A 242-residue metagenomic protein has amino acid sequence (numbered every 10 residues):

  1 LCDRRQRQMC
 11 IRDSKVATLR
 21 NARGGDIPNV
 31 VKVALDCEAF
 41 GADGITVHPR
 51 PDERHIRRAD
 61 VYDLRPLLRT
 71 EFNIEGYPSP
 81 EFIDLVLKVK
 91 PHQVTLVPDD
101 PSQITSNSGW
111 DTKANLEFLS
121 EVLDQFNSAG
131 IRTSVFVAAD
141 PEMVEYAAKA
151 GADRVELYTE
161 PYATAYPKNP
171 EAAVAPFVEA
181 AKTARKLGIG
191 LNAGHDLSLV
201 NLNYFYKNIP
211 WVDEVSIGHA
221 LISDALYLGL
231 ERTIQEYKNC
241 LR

Functional and structural regions predicted by a protein language model:
L1-C10: Single conserved hydrophobic/aromatic residue that forms the stacking wall/gate of nucleotide- or nucleobase-binding
I11, C37, H48, V86 (+3 more regions): Conserved, mostly hydrophobic/aromatic
R12-V30, E71-P78, T105-K113, G130-A139 (+1 more regions): Active-site mouth loops of central-metabolism enzymes
N21, D43-L68, P98-D111, T159-K168: Glycine-rich, proline-tolerant flexible connector loops at the mouths of alpha/beta enzymes
R65, S108, N169-P170, D224-R242: C-terminal helical cap(s) of enzyme catalytic domains, especially alpha/beta-barrels
P80-V89, D140-A150, L197-V212: Catalytic cores of alpha/beta
T95-Q103, R154-Y166, W211-L230: Glycine-rich phosphate-binding active-site loops on the catalytic face of alpha/beta enzymes
R132-A184: Histidine/lysine/aspartate-rich catalytic loop segments that bind and position anionic ligands
